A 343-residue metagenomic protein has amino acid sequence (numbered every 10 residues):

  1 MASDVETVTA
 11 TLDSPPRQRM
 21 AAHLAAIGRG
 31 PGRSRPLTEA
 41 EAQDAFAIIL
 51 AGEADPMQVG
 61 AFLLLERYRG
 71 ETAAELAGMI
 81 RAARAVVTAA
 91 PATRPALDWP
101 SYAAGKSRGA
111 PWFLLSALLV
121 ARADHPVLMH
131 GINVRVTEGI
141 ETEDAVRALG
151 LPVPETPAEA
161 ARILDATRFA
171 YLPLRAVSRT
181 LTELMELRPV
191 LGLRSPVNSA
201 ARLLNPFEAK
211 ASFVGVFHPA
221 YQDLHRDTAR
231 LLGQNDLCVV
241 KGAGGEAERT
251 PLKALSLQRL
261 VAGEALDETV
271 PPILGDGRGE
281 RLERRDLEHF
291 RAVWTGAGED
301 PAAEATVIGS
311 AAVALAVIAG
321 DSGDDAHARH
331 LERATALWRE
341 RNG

Functional and structural regions predicted by a protein language model:
A2-A110, A121-A123, V127, G275-G277 (+2 more regions): Acidic, glycine/proline-rich low-complexity segments that act as flexible tails and inter-domain linkers
F62, V146, A201, A311: Residue-level signal for inorganic ion chemistry
R94-I163: A generic, well-ordered mixed alpha/beta core segment in the N-terminal half of proteins
V127-G131, V153-T156, Y171-P173, S195-S199 (+1 more regions): General beta-strand structural signal in soluble alpha/beta enzymes
P157-V216: Phosphate/diphosphate-binding glycine-rich loops and adjacent basic-rich segments that engage nucleotide
K210-E248, K253: Glycine-rich ThDP/TPP pyrophosphate-binding loop and its adjacent helix/strand module within ThDP-dependent enzymes
L252-V261: Short polybasic amphipathic segments
A262-A319: A hydrophobic, small-residue-rich beta->alpha segment in the mid-to-C-terminal subdomain of diverse proteins
